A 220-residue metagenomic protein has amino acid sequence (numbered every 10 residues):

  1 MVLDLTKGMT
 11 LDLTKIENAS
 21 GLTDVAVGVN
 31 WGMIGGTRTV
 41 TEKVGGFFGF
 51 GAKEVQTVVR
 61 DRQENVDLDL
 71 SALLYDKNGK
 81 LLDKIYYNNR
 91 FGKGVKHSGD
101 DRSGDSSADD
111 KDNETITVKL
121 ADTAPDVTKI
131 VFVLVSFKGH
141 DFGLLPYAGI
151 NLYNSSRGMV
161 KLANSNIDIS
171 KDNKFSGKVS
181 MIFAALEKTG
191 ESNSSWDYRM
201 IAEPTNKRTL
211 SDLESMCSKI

Functional and structural regions predicted by a protein language model:
M1-I220: Intrinsic-disorder/low-complexity signal
